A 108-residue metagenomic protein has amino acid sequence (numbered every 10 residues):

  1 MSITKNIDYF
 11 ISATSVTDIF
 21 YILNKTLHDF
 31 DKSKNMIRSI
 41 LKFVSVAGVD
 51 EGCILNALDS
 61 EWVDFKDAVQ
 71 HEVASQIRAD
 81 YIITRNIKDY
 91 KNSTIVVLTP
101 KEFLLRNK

Functional and structural regions predicted by a protein language model:
M1-N24, G48-V49: PIN/NYN-family metal-dependent endoribonuclease catalytic core
T4-N6, F43, S60, S93: Structured helix-beta-strand junction loops
T14-N35, S60: A short secondary-structure junction motif
M36-F43: Extended, non-globular alpha-helical segments
F43, S75-K108: Acidic, PIN/NYN-like endoribonuclease modules and their adjacent C-terminal/linker elements
S45-I87: Active-site neighborhoods of divalent-metal-dependent phosphate/nucleic-acid chemistry enzymes
